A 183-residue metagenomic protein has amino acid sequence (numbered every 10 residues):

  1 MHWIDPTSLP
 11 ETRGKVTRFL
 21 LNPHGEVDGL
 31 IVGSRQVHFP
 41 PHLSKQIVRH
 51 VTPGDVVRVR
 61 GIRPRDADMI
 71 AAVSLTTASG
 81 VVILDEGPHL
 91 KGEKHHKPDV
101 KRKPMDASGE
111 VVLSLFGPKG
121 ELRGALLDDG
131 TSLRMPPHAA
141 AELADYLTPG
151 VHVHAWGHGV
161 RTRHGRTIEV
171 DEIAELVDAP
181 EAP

Functional and structural regions predicted by a protein language model:
M1-L9, L84-P104: Short boundary/loop segments of OB/S1/cold-shock single-stranded nucleic-acid-binding domains
D5-H24, V100-K119: Structural detector for short beta-strands of small beta-barrel domains
T12, D28, G33-R35, D55 (+5 more regions): Envelope-exposed proteins and targeting segments
L21-P41, P118-M135: OB-fold (S1/OB) nucleic-acid-binding surfaces
L43-V59, A139-W156: Short nucleic-acid-contacting surface segments enriched for D/E, G, S/T with interspersed K/R
G54-V57, K97-G117, G124-D128, L143 (+1 more regions): Short, solvent-exposed interaction modules
P64-G92, T162-P183: OB-fold/S1-family single-stranded nucleic acid-binding modules
S132-H138, A144, V151-P183: C-terminal functional regions that serve as terminal interaction/effector modules
